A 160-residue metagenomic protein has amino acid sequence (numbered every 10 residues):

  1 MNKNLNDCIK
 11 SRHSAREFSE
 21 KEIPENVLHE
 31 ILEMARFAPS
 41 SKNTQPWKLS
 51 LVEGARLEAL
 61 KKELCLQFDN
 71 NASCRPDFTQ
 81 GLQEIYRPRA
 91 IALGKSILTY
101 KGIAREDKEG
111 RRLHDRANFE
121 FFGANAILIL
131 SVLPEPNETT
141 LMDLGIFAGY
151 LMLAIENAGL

Functional and structural regions predicted by a protein language model:
M1-L160: Acidic, surface-exposed loops and disordered segments
